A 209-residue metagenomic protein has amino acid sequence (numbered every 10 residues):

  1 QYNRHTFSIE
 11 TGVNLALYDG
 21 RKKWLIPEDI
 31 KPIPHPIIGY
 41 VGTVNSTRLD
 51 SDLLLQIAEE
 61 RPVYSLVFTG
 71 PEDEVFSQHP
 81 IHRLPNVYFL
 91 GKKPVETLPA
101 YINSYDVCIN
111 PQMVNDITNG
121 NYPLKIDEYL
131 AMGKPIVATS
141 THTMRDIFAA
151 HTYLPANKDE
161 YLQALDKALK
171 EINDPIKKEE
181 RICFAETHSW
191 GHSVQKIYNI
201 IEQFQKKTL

Functional and structural regions predicted by a protein language model:
Q1-S8, D146: A short, active-site helix/loop in glycosyltransferases that binds the activated sugar's phosphate group
I9-G12, R21, Y105: Carbohydrate-associated surface elements
I30-R48, A58, L66: Conserved donor-binding/catalytic core segment of Leloir-type glycosyltransferases
V41, S65-F76: Glycosyltransferase donor-sugar binding loop
F76-A100: Nucleotide-activated donor-binding/catalytic signature segment of Leloir-type glycosyltransferases, i.e., the conserved
E96, A100-Y101, N110-L130, A138-F148: Nucleotide-sugar-dependent
H151-D159, K167-N173: Conserved acidic donor-binding segment of nucleotide-sugar-dependent glycosyltransferases
N173-F204: A charged, aromatic-enriched C-terminal amphipathic alpha-helix characteristic of glycosyltransferases across folds
